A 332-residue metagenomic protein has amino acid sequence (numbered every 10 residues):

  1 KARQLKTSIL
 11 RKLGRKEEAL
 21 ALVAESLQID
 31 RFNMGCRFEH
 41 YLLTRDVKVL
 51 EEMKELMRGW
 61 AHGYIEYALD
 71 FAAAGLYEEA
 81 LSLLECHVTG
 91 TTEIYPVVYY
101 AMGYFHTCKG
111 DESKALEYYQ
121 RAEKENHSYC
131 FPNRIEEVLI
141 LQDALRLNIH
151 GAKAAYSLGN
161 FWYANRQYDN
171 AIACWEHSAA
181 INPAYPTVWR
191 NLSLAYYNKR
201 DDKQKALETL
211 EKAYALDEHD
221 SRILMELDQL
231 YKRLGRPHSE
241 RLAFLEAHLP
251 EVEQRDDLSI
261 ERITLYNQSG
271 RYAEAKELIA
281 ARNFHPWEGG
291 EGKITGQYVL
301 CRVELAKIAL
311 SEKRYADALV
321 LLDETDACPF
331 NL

Functional and structural regions predicted by a protein language model:
S8, L42, L69, Y104 (+5 more regions): Residue-level recognition of tetratricopeptide repeat
R11, A72, T107, Y163 (+4 more regions): Position-specific recognition of the canonical hydrophobic site in helix A of tetratricopeptide repeat
A19, A80, A115, E137 (+5 more regions): Single-residue signature of alpha-solenoid repeat helices
A24-Q28, E55, C86-G90, E123-K124 (+6 more regions): Conserved structural position within tetratricopeptide repeats
R31, R58-G59, T92-E93, H127 (+6 more regions): Short coil turns that delineate tetratricopeptide repeat
